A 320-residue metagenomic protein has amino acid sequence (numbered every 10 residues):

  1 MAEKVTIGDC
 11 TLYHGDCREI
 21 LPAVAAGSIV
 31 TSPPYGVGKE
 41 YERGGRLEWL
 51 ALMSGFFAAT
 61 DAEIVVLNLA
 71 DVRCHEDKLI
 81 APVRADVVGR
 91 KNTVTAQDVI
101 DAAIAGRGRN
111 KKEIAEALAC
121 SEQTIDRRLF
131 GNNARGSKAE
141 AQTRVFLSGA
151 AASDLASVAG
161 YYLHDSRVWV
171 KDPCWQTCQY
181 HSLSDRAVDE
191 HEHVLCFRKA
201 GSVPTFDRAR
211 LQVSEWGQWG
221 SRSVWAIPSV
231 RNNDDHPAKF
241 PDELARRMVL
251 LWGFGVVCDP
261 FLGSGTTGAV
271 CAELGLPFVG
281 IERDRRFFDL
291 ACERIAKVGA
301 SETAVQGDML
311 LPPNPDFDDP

Functional and structural regions predicted by a protein language model:
A2-G8, C292-Q306: Short, conserved SAM-binding/catalytic segment of Class I S-adenosyl-L-methionine-dependent methyltransferases
E3-L290, P320: Core catalytic lobe of class I
G307-P320: Acidic, low-complexity intrinsically disordered tails
